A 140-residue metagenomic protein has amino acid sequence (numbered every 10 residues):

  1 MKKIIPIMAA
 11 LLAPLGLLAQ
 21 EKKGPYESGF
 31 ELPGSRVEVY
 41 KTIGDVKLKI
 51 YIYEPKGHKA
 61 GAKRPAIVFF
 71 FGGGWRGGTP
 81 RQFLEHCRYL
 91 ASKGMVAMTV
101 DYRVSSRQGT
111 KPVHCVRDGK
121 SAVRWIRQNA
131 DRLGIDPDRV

Functional and structural regions predicted by a protein language model:
K2-M8: Sec-dependent signal peptide recognition, specifically the positively charged N-region followed immediately by
A9-L18: Hydrophobic h-region of N-terminal signal peptides that target proteins for export in Gram-negative bacteria
E21-A62: N-terminal cap/lid segment of alpha/beta-hydrolase-fold proteins
K56, G73, V96, D101-Q108: Short beta-to-alpha linker loops that shape the active-site pocket of alpha/beta-hydrolase fold enzymes
A62, W125-V140: Gly/Ser-rich "nucleophile elbow"/oxyanion-hole loop immediately N-terminal to the catalytic nucleophile in hydrolases
A62-G72: Short beta-strand element of the alpha/beta-hydrolase
P80-T99: Short amphipathic alpha-helix adjacent to the substrate-entry channel of hydrolases
K111-D131: Alpha/beta-hydrolase active-site loop
